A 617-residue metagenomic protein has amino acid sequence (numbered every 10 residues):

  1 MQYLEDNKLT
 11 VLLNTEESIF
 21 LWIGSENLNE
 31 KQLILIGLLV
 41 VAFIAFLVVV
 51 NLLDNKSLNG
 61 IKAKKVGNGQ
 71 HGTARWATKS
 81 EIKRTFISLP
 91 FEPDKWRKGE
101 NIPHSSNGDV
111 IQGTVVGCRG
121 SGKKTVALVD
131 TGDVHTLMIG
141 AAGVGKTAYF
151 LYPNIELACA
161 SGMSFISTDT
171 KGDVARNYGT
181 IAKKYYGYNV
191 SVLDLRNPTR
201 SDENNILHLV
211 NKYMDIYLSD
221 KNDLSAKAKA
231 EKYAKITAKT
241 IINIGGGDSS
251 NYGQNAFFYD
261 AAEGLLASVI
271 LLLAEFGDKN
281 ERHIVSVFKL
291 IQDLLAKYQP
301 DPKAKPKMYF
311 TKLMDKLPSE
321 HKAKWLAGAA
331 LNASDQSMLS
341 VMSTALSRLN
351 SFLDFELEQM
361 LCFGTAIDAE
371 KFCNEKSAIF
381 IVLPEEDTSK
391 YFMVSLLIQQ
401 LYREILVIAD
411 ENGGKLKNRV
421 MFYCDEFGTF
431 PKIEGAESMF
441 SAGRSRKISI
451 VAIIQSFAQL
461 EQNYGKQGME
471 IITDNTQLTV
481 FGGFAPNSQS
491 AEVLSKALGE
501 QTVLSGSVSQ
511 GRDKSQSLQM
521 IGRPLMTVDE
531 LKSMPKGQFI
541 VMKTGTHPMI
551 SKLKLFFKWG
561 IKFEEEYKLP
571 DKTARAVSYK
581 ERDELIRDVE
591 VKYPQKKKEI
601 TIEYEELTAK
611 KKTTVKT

Functional and structural regions predicted by a protein language model:
Q2-L4, V493, A497, T546-M549: Short intrinsically disordered, low-complexity coil segments enriched in acidic
Q2-V144, A148-E156, S161, T199 (+2 more regions): Basic- and hydrophobic-enriched, low-structure N-terminal and domain-boundary segments that flank ATP-binding catalytic
P93-E100, F392, F427, A485: A short glycine-/small-residue-rich loop at the edge of a beta-strand within enzyme catalytic domains
P103-K123, A323-S337, F484-S488, S495-K496 (+2 more regions): N-terminal short leaders/motifs
V115-K123, A127-I448, N463-K466, D529-I550 (+2 more regions): P-loop NTPase motor domains
F440-I540: Conserved ATP-driven motor cores of ASCE-family P-loop NTPases powering translocation/secretion/packaging/pilus
K554: Short, surface-exposed polybasic-aromatic patches that bind anionic ligands, especially phosphate groups
